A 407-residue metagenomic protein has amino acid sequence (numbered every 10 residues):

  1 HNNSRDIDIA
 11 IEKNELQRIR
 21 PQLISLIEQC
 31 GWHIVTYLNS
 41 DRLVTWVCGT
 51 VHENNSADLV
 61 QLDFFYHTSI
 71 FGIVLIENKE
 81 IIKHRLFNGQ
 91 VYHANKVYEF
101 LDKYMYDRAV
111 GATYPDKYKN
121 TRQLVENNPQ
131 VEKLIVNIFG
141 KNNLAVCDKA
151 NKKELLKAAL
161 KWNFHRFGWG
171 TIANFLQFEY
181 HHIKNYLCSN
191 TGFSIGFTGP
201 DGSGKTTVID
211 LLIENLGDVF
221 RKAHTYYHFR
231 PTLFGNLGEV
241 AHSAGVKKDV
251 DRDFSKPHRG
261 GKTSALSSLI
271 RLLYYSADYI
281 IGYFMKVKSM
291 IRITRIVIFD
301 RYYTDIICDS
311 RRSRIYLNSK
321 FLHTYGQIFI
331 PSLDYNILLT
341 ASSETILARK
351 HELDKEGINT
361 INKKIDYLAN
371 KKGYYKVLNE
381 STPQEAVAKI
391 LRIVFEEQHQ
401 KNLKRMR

Functional and structural regions predicted by a protein language model:
H1-I7, I11-F193: Conserved NTP-donor binding/palm subdomain of two-metal-ion nucleotidyltransferases/polymerases, i.e., the charged
L156-T171, E344-R407: NTP-dependent small-molecule kinase module
F197: Hydrophobic anchor at the beta1->P-loop junction of P-loop NTPases
K205: Conserved lysine of the Walker
V208: Hydrophobic positions on the alpha1 helix immediately C-terminal to the Walker A/P-loop
V219-L237: Short beta-strand-centered segment that lines the nucleotide-binding/catalytic pocket of NTP-utilizing
P231-S313, K320: ATP-dependent small-molecule kinase phosphotransfer cores that center on conserved nucleotide phosphate-binding segments
R301-Y367: A glycine- and Lys/Arg-enriched "phosphate-lid" helix/loop adjacent to the NTP-binding pocket of small-molecule kinases
